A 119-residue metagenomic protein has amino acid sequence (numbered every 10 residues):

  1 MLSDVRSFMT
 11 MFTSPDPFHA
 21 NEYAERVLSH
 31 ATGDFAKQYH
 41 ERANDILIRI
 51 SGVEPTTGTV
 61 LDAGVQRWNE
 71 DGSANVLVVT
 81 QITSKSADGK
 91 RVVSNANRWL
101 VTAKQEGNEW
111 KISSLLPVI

Functional and structural regions predicted by a protein language model:
M1-G52: Core segments of small alpha/beta cavity-forming domains
A43, V78-I82, L116-I119: A mature extracytoplasmic/lumenal domain signature
S51-A87: Surface-exposed, charged secondary-structure patches
G58-T59, S94-A96: Short solvent-exposed loop/turn micro-motifs enriched in small/polar/acidic residues
V65-Q66, R91-V93, T102: Short secondary-structure boundary/capping segments
A87-V93, S113: Solvent-exposed, non-transmembrane alpha-helical starts
A96-I119: Short beta-strand edge/turn micro-motifs at domain boundaries
